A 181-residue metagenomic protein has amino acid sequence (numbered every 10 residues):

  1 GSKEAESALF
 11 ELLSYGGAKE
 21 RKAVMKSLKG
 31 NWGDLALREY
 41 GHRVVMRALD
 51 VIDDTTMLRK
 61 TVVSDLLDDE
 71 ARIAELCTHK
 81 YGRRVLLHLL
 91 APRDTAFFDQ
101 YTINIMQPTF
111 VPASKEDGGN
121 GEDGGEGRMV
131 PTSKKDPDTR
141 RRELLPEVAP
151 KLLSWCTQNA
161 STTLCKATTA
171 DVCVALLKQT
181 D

Functional and structural regions predicted by a protein language model:
G1-D181: Eukaryotic gene-expression regulator signature that favors modular helical reader/repeat domains and their
